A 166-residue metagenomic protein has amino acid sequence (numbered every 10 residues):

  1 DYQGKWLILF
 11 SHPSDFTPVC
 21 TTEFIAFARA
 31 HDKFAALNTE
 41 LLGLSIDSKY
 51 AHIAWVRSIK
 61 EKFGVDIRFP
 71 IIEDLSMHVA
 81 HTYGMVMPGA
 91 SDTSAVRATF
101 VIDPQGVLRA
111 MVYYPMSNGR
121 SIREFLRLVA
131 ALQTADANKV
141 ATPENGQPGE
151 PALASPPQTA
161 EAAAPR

Functional and structural regions predicted by a protein language model:
D1-R166: Chalcogenol-based redox active-site neighborhoods
